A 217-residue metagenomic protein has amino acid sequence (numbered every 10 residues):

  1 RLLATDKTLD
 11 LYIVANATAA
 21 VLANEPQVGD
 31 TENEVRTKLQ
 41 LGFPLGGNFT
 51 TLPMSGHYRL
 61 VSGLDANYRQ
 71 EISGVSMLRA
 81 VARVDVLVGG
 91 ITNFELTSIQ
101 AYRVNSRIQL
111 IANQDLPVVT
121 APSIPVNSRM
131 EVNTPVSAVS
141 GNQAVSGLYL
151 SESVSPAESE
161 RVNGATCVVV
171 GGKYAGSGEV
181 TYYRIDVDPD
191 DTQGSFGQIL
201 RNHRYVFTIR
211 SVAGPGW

Functional and structural regions predicted by a protein language model:
R1, A213-W217: Short, intrinsically disordered, charge-balanced linker/junction segments flanking boundaries in proteins
R1-E25, R83-R201, T208: Tryptophan-paired
A20-E71, D186-T192: Structured interaction patches on ligand/partner-binding surfaces of diverse proteins
T31, R103, G216-W217: Helix N-terminus capping/helix-initiation residues
Q70-S73, Y205: Short strand-edge motifs at loop-to-beta-strand transitions and within beta-strands of extracellular beta-rich domains
S73-R79: Short, solvent-exposed beta-strand/turn "edge" segments of beta-rich domains on protein surfaces
